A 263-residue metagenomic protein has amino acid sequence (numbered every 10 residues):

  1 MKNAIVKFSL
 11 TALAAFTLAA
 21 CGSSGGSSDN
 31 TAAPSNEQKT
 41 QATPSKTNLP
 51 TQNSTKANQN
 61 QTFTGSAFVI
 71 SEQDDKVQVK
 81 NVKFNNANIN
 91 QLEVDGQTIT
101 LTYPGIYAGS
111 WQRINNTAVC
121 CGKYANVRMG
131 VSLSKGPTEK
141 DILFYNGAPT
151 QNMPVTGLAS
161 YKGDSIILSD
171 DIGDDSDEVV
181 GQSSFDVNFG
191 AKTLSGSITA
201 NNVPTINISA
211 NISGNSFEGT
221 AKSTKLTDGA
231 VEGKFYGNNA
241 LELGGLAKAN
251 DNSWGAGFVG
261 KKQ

Functional and structural regions predicted by a protein language model:
M1-S9: Bacterial N-terminal signal peptides that target proteins for export
S9-L10, A221: Generic detector of short alpha-helix boundary/capping microenvironments and adjacent low-complexity segments
L18-A20: C-terminal motif of bacterial Sec signal peptides marking the signal peptidase cleavage site
G22-Q263: Mature soluble binding/inhibitory domains
